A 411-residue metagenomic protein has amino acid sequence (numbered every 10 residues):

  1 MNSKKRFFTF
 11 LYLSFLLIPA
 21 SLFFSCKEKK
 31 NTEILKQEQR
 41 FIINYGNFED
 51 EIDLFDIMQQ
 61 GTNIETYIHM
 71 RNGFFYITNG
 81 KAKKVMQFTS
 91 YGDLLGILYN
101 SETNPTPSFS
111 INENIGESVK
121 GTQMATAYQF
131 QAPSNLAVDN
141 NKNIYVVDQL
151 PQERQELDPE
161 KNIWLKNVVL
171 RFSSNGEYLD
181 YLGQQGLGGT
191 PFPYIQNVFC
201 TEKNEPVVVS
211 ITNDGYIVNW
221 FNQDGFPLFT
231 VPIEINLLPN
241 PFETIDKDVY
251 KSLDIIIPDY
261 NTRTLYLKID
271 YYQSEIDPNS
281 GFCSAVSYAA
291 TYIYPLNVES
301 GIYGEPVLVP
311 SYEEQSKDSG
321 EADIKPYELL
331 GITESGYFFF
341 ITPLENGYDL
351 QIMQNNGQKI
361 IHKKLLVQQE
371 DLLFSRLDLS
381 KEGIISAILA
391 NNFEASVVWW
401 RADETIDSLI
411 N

Functional and structural regions predicted by a protein language model:
M1-F24: Sec-dependent bacterial lipoprotein signal peptides
C26-N411: Eukaryotic scaffold repeat domains enriched in small/polar residues
